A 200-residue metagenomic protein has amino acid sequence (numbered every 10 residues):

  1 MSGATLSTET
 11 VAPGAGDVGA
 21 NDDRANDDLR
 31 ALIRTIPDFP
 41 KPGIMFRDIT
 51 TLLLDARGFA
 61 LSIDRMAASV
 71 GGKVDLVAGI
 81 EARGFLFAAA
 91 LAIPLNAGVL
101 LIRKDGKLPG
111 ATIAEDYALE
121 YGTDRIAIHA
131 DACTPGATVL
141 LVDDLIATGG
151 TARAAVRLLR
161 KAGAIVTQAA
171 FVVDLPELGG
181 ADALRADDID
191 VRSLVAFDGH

Functional and structural regions predicted by a protein language model:
M1-H200: PRPP-associated nucleotide enzymes
